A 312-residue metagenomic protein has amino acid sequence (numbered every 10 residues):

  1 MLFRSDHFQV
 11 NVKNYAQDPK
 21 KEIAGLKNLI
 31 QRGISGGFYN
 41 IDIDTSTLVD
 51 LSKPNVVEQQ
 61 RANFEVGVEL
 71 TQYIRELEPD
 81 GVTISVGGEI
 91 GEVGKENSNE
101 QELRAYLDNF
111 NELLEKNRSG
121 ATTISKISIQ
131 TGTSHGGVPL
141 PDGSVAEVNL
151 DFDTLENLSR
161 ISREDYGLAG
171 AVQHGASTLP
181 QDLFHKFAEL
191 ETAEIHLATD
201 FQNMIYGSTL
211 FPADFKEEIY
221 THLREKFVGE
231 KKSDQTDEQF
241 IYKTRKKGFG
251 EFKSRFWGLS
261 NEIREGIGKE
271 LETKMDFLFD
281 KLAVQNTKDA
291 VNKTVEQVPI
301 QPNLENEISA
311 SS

Functional and structural regions predicted by a protein language model:
S5-H7, I90: A general secondary-structure junction signal
H7-V49: A generic, well-ordered mixed alpha/beta core segment in the N-terminal half of proteins
N14-D18, P54-N55, N97-N99: Short, solvent-exposed loop/turn segments at secondary-structure boundaries
K27, I34, Y39, E58-D80 (+1 more regions): Active-site capping/gating regions of soluble enzymes
T83: Conserved catalytic motifs of the protein kinase core domain
